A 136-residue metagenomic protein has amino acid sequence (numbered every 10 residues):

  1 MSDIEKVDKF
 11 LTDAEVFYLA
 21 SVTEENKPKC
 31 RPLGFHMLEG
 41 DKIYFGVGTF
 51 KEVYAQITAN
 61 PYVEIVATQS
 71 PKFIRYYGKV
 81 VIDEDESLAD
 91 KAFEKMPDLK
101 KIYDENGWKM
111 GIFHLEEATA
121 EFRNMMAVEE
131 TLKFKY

Functional and structural regions predicted by a protein language model:
M1-E5, V47-F50, P97-D98: Charged, amphipathic alpha-helical segments
K9-E24, V63-I65: A short, Trp-centered hydrophobic/proline-enriched beta-strand micro-motif
A14-V16, P32, D41-I43, N60-V63 (+2 more regions): Short, surface-exposed beta-edge/turn micro-motifs
Y18, I43-Y44, R75, E121: General beta-strand recognition
E25-K27, K79: Residue-level signal for well-ordered, solvent-exposed loop/turn and beta-edge residues enriched in charged/polar side
H36-P71: A short mixed-secondary-structure module that forms the rim of ligand-binding clefts
R75-Y136: Charged, gly/pro-rich active-site loop segments
